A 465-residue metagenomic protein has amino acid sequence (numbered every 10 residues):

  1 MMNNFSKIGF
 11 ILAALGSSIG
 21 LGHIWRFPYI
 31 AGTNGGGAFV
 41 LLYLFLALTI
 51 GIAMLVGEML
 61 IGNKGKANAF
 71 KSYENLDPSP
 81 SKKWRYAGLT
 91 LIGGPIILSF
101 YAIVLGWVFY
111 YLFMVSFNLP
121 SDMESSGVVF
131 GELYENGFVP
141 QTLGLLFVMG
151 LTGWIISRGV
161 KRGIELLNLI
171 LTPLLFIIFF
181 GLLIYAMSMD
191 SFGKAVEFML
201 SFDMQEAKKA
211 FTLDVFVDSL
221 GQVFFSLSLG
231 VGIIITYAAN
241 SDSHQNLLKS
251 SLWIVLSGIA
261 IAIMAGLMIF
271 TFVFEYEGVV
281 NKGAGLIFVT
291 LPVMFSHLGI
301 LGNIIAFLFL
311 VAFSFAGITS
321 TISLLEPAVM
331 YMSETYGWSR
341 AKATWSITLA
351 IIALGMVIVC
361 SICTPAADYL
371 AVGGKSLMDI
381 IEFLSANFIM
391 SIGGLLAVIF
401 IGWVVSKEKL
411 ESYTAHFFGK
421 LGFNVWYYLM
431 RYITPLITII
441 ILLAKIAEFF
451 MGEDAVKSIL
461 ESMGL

Functional and structural regions predicted by a protein language model:
M1-W25, M54-M59, N63-G88, D242-N246 (+1 more regions): Membrane-interface "cap" regions at the ends of multi-pass membrane proteins
N4, I8, E165, L169-I318 (+3 more regions): Membrane-embedded translocation segments of transport machinery
S6-L46, G232-A238, L248-L252, L256-I259 (+1 more regions): Transmembrane helix-boundary motif of multi-pass solute transporters/channels
G9-I11, S17, T142-L143, S257-I263 (+4 more regions): Loop-to-transmembrane helix boundary motifs in multi-pass membrane proteins
I30-N34, A67-L89, A102-K161, D190-V217 (+5 more regions): Inter-helical loop and helix-membrane interface segments of multi-pass membrane transporters/permeases
A31-G57, P140-Q141, I389-S391: Extracellular loop-to-transmembrane helix junctions
Y86-G93, Y336-T348, E382-T438: C-terminal membrane-solvent junction of multi-pass transporters and transport-like membrane proteins
L105-N136, A238-H244, K249, W253-A260 (+3 more regions): Helix-loop-helix connectors at the membrane interface of multi-pass transporters/channels
